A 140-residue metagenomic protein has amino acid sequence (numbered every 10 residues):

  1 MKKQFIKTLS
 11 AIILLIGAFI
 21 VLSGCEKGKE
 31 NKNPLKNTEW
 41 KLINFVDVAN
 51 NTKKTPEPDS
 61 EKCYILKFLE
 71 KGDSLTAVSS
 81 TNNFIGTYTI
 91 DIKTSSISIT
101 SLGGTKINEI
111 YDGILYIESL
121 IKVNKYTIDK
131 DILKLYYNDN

Functional and structural regions predicted by a protein language model:
M1-S23: Sec-dependent bacterial lipoprotein signal peptides
F19-N140: Lipid interaction determinants
